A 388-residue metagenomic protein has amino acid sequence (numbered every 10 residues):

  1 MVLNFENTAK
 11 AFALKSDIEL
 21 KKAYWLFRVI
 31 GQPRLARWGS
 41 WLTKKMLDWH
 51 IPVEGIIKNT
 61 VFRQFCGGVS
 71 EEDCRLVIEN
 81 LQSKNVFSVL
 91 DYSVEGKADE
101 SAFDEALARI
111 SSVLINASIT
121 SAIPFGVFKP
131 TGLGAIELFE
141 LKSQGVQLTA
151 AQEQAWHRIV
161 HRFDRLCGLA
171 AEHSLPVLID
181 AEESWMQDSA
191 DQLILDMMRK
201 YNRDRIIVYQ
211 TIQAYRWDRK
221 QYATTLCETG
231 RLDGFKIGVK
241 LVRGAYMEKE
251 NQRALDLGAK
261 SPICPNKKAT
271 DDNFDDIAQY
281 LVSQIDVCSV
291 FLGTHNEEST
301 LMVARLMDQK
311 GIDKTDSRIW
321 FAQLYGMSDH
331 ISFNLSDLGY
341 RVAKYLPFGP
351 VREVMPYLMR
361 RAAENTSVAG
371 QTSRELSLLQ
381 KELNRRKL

Functional and structural regions predicted by a protein language model:
M1-L388: Positively charged, amphipathic and often flexible ligand-engagement surfaces
